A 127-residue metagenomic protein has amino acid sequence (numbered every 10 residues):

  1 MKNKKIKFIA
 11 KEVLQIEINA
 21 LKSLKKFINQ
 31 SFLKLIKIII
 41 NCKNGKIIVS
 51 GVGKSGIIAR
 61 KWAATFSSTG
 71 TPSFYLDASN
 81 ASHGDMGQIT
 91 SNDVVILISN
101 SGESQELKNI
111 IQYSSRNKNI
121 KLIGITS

Functional and structural regions predicted by a protein language model:
K2-G45: An N-terminal, well-structured beta->alpha segment
I40, G45-S127: Glycine-rich phosphate-binding loops that contact phosphosugars or nucleotide phosphates
